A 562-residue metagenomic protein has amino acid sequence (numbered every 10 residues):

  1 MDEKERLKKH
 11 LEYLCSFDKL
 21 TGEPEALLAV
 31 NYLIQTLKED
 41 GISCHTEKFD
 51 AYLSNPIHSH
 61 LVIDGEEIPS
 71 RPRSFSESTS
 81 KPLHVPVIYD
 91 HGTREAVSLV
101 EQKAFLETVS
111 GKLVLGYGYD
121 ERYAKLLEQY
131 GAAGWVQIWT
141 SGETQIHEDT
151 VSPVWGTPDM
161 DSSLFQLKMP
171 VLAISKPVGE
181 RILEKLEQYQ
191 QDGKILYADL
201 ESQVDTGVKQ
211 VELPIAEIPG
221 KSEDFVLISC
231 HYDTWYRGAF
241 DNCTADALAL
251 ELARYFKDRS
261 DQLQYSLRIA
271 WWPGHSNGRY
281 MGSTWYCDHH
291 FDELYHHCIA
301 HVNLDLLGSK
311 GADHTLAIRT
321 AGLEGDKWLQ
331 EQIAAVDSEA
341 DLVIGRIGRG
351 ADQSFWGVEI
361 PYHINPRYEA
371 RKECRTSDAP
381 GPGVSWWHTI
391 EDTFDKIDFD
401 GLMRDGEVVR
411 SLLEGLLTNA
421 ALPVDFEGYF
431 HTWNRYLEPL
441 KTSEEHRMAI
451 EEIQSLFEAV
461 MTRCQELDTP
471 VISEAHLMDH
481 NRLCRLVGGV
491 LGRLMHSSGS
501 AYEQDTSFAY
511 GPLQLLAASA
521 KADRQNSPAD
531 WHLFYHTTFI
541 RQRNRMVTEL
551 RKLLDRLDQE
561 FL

Functional and structural regions predicted by a protein language model:
M1, C15-P24, G111-G118, Y123 (+6 more regions): Second-shell loop/turn segments in exported
E3-E25, Q35-C44, T93, T108 (+4 more regions): Catalytic-core environment of secreted peptidases
K4, K9-T108: Noncatalytic luminal/extracellular "stalk/propeptide" segments of secretory-pathway proteins
S70, S78-L99, T157-F240, E251-Q264 (+1 more regions): Soluble metallo-hydrolase cores and metallopeptidase-like ectodomains found primarily in the secretory/periplasmic
R71-S163, K168, A340-D341: Extracellular/luminal Protease-associated
Q210, T234-A321: Acidic/histidine-rich catalytic neighborhood of metal-dependent amide-processing enzymes
K310-T432, G489-H496, S500: Active-site-adjacent substrate-binding region of metalloamidase/peptidase-like peptide-processing proteins
E407, S411, L416-L562: C-terminal non-catalytic alpha-helical accessory regions
